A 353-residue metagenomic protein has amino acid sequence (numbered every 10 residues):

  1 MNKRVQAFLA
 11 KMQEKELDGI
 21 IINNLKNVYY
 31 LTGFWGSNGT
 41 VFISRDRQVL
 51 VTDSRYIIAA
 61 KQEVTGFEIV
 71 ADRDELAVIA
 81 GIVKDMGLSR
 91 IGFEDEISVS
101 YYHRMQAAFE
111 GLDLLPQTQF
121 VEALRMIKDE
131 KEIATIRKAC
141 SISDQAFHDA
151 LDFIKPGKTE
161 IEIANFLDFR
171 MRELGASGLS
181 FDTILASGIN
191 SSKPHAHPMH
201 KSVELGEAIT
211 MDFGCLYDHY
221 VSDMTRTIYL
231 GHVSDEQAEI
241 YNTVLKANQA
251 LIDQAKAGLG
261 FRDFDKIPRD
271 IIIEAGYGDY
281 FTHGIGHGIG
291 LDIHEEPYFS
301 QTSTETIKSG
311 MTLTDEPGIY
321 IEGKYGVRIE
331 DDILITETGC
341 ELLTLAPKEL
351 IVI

Functional and structural regions predicted by a protein language model:
M1-I353: Active-site neighborhoods and metal-handling regions in enzymes and metal-associated proteins
